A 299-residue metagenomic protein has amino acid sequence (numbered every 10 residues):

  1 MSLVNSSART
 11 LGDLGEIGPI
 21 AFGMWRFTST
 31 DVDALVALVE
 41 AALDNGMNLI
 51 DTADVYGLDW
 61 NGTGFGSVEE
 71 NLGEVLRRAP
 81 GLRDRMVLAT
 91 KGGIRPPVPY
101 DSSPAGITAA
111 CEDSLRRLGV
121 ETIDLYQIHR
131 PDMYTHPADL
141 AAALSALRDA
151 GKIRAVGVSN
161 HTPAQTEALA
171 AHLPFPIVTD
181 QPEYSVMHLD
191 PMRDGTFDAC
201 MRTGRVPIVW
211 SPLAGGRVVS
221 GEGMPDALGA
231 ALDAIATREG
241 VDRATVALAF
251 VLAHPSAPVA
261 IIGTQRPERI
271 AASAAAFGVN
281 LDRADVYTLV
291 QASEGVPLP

Functional and structural regions predicted by a protein language model:
M1-D84: N-terminal binding-site loop/beta-alpha segment at the start of enzyme catalytic domains that lines or forms
L3, P131-P299: Beta/alpha (TIM)-barrel catalytic core signal, keyed to glycine-rich beta->alpha loops juxtaposed to Asp/Glu that bind
G12-L14, D44, V75-D84, L115-G119 (+3 more regions): Acidic (Asp/Glu)-rich catalytic clusters
G15-I20, G46-N48, L82-M86, V120-D124 (+4 more regions): Short, well-ordered coil/turn segments that N-cap beta-strands
G23-D33, G92-A105: Active-site mouth loops of central-metabolism enzymes
D31-A42, S102-L118, A164-E167: Short, acidic/polar
Y56-N61, R95-Y100, G216-S220, R269-A272: A short acidic, helix-capping loop that chelates divalent metal ions and anchors anionic groups
I107-Q127, L147-A150: CE4/NodB-like, metal-dependent polysaccharide N-deacetylase domain that modifies extracellular/periplasmic N-acetylated
